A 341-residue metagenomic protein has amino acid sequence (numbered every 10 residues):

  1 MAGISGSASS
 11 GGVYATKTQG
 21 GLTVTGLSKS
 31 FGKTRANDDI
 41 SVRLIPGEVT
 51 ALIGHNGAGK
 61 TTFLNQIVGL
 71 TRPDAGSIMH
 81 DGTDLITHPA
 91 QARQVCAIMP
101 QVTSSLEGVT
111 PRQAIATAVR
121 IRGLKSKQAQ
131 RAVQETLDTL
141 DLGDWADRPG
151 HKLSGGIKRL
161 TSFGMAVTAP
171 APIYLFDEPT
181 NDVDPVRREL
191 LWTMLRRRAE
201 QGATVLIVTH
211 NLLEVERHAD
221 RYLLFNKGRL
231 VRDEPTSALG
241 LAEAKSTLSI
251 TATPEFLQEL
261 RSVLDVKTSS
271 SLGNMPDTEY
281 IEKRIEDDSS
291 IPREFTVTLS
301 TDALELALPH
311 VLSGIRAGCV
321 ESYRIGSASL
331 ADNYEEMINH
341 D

Functional and structural regions predicted by a protein language model:
V68: Helix-to-loop junction immediately C-terminal to a conserved catalytic motif
G76-T87, Q91-A92: Conserved ABC transporter NBD signature motif
A116, R120, K127-W145: Conserved ABC ATPase "signature" region
P149-L153: Conserved ABC ATPase signature
Y174-E178: Catalytic Walker B motif of ABC-type/P-loop ATPase nucleotide-binding domains
R196-T298: ABC transporter nucleotide-binding domain
